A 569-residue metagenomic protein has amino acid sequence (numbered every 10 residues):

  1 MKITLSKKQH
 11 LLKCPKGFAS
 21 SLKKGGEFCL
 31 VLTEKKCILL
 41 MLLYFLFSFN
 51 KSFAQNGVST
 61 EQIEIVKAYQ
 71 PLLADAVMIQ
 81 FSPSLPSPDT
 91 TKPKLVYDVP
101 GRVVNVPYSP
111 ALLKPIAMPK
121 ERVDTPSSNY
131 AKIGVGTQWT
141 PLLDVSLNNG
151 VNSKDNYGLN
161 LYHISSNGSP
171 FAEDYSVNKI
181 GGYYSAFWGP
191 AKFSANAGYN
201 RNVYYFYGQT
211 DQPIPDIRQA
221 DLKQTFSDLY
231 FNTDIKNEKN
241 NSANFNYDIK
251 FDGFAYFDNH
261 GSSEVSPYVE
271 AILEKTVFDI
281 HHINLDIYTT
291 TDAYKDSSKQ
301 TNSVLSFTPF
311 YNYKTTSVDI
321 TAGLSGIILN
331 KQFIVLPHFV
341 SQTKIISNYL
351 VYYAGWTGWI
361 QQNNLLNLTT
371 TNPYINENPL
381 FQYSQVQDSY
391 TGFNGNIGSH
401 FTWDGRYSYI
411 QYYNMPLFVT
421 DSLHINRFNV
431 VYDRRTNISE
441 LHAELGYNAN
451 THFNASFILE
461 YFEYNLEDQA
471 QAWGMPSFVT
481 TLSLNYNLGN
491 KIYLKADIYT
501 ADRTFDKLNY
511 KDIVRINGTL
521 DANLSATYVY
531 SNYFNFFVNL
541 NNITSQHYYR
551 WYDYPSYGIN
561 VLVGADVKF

Functional and structural regions predicted by a protein language model:
M1-G57, L484, I559, A565-F569: Bacterial Sec-dependent N-terminal signal peptides
I3, S52-E121: N-terminal periplasmic/intermembrane-space "pro-region" immediately following the signal or transit peptide
L112-P115, R122-A131, V135-I180, A191: Outer-membrane beta-barrel translocator/receptor signature
P126, A131-G134, Y162, D319 (+2 more regions): Exposed, low-structure sequence patches enriched in small/polar residues
V145, I180-G182, F231-I235, P267-A271 (+7 more regions): Membrane-embedded beta-strands of outer-membrane beta-barrel proteins, especially the hydrophobic/small aromatic
N148-S166, F278, N284-Y288, D292-I327 (+2 more regions): Surface-exposed extracellular loop regions of Gram-negative outer-membrane beta-barrel proteins
S166-E173, K179-G181, N196-N244, D252-S266: Flexible loop and strand-edge segments within Gram-negative outer membrane beta-barrel domains
D221-N237, K250-T316: Outer-membrane beta-barrel transmembrane domain signature of Gram-negative proteins, especially the mid-to-C-terminal
